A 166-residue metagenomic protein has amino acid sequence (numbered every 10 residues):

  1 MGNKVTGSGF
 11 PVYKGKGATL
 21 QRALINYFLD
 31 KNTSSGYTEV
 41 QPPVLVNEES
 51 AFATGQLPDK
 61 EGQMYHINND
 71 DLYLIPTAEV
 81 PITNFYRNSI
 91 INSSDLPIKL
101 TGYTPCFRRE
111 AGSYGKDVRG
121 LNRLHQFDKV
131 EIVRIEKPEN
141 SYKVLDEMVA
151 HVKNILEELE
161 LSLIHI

Functional and structural regions predicted by a protein language model:
M1-I164: TRNA-recognition modules of translation machinery and tRNA-sensing kinases, especially anticodon-binding
